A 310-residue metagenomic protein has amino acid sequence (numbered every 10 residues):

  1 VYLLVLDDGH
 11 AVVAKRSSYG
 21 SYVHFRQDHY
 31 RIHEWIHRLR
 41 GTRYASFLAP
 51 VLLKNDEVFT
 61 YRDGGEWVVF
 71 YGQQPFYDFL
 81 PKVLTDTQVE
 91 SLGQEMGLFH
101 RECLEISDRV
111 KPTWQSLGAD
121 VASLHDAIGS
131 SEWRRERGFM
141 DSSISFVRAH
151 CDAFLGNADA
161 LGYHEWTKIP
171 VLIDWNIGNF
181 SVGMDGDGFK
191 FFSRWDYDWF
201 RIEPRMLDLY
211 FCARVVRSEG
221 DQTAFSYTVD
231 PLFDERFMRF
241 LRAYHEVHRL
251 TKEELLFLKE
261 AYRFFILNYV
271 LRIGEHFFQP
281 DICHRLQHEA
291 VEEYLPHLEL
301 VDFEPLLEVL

Functional and structural regions predicted by a protein language model:
V1-L6, V13-A14, P50, L155-L207: Active-site acidic catalytic loop and adjacent metal/ATP-binding pocket of ATP-dependent phosphoryl transfer enzymes
D7-D108: ATP-binding pocket architecture of kinase catalytic cores
V68-K82, I128-R135, L267-I282: A glycine-centered beta->alpha junction motif in the catalytic cores of kinase/phosphotransferase enzymes
K82-S142, K168: A cross-family kinase active-site recognition segment
T87, K252-Y262: All-alpha amphipathic helical-bundle segments outside canonical DNA-binding/catalytic cores that form hydrophobic
C103-K111, A158, G162, K252 (+1 more regions): Long, hydrophobic, amphipathic alpha-helical segments used as structural scaffolds
M206-H248, F264-P280: Active-site activation/catalytic loop segments of kinase-like enzymes and analogous catalytic loops in related
N268-L310: ATP/Mg2+ or Mg2+-diphosphate-binding catalytic cores that bind nucleotide phosphates or diphosphates via glycine-rich
